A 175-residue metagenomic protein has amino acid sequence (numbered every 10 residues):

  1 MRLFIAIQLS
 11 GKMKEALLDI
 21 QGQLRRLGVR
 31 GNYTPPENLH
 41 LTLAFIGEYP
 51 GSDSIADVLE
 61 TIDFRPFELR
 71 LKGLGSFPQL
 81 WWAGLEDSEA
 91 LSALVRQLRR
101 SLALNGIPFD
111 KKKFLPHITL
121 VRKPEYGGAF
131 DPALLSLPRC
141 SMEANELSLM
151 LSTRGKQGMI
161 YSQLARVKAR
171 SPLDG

Functional and structural regions predicted by a protein language model:
M1-G175: Histidine-dependent nucleotide/RNA phosphoesterase domain, centered on the 2H-phosphoesterase fold with its duplicated
